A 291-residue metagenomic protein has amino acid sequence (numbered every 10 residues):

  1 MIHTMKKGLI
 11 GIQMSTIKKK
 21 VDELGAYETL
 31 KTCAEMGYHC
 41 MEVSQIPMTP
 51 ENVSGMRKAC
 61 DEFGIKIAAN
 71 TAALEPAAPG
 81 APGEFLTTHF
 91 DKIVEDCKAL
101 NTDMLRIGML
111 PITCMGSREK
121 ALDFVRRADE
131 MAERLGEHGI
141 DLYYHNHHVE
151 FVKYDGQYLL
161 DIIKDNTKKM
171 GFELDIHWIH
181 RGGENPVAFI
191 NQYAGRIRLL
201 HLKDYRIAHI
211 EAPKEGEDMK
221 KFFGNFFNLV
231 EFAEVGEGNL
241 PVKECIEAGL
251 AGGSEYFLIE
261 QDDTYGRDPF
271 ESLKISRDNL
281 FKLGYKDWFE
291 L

Functional and structural regions predicted by a protein language model:
M1-D103, I140, G171, D278-L291: N-terminal pre-domain/capping segments
K18-L24, C40-G55, L74-T88, I112-G116 (+5 more regions): Acidic-and-aromatic substrate-binding clefts and catalytic sites of carbohydrate-active enzymes
K31, H39, A81-F172, F270-E271 (+1 more regions): Active-site acidic/histidine proton-transfer and metal-coordination neighborhood in alpha/beta enzyme cores
E42, A69, R106, Y143 (+3 more regions): Conserved beta-strand positions in the central sheet of alpha/beta enzyme cores
M56-E75, A128-L135, D161-T167, V242: Alpha-helix-loop-beta-strand connector modules within alpha/beta enzyme cores
L135-N239: Acidic/histidine-rich catalytic cores of soluble enzymes
E234, D263-L291: Aromatic-rich peripheral "rim/lid" segments of glycoside hydrolase catalytic domains that contact and position glycan
E237-L250: A short, acidic, amphipathic alpha-helical segment used as a generic capping/interface helix at domain edges
